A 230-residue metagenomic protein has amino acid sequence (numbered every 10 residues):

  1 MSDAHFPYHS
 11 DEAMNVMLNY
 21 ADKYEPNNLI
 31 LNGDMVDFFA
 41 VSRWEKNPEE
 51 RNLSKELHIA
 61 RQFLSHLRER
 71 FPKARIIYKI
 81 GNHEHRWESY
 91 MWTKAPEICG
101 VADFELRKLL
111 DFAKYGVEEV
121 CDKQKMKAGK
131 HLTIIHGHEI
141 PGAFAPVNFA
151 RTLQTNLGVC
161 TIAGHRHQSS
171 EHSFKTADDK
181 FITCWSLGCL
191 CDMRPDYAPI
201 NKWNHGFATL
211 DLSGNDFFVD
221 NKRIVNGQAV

Functional and structural regions predicted by a protein language model:
M1-D11, K127-G129: Mobile, glycine- and charge-enriched loop segments and immediately flanking short secondary-structure elements within
M1-S2, N32-G33, K79-G81, D122 (+2 more regions): Short His-Asn-centered micro-motif
F6-K114: Core catalytic region of metal-dependent phosphoesterases/phosphodiesterases, especially metallo-beta-lactamase-like
N15-L18, F63-S65, E119-K123, A145-R151: A generic local structural motif
N19-R43, S65-E69, K123-Q124, C160 (+4 more regions): Feature recognizes metal-dependent phosphohydrolase scaffolds
D22-E25, P72, A113-K114, K127-G129 (+2 more regions): Flexible, charged surface loops at secondary-structure boundaries
K94-T133, G137, G142-N148, S186-C189: Active-site-proximal loop/helix segment associated with metal-binding centers of metalloenzymes
H131-K222, G227: Conserved beta-sheet core of the metallophosphoesterase superfamily
